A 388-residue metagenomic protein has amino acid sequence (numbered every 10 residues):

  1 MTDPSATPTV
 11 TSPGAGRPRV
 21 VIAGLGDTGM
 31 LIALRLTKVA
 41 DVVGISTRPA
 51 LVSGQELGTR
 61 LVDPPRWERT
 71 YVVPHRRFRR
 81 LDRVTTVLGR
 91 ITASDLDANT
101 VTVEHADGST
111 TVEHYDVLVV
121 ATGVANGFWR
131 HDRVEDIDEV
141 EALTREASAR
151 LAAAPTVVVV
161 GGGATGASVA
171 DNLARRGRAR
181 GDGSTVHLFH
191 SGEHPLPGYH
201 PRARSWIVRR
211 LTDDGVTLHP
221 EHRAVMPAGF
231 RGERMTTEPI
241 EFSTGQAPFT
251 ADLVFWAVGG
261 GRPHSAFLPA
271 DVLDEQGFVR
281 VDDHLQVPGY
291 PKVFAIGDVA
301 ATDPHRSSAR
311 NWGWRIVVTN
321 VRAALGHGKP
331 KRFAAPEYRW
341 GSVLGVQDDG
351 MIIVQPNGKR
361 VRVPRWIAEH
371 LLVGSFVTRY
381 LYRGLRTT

Functional and structural regions predicted by a protein language model:
T2-A6, I137-P155, P248-W312: FAD-site-proximal beta/loop scaffold in flavoenzymes
T2-P8, G345-T388: C-terminal auxiliary extensions adjacent to catalytic cores
T2-V20, L81-V158, T244: FAD-binding core/adjacent interface of flavoenzyme oxidoreductases
T2-V84, S168-P201: Beta1-alpha1 glycine-rich phosphate/pyrophosphate-binding loop at the start of Rossmann-like nucleotide-binding domains
G44-S53, G58-D63, A121-R150, I352 (+2 more regions): Glycine-rich active-site loop/strand segments that organize a redox cofactor
L81-T102, E113, R180-V281, P330: A Rossmann-like FAD-binding core segment of flavoenzymes
E104, A121-G123, F128, P220 (+2 more regions): Short, well-ordered coil/turn residues at beta-beta hairpins and beta-strand->alpha-helix junctions within
V281, I296-G345: A conserved FAD-binding loop/helix module that cradles the flavin
